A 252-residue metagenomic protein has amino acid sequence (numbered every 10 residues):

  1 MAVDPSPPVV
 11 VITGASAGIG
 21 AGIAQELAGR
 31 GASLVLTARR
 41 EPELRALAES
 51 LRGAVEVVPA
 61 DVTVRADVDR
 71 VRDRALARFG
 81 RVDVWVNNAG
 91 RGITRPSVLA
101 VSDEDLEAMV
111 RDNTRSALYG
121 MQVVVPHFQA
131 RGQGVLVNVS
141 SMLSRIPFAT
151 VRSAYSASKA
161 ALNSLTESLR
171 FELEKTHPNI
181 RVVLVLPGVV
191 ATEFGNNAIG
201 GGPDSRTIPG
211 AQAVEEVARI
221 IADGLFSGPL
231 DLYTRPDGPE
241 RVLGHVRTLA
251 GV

Functional and structural regions predicted by a protein language model:
S16-A17: Conserved glycine-rich cofactor-binding loop
R30-L47: Conserved glycine-rich Rossmann-like NAD(P)H-binding loop of the short-chain dehydrogenase/reductase
A60-R70, D103: The beta1-alpha1 cofactor-binding region of Rossmann-like NAD(H)/NADP(H)-dependent oxidoreductases
P96-V98, D105-E107: Substrate-binding pocket helix/loop in short-chain dehydrogenase/reductase
M121, S158: Active-site helix of classical SDR
S141: Residue(s) in the substrate-gating loop at a strand-loop-helix junction that position the organic substrate next
L184, G200-G244: C-terminal helical subdomain
